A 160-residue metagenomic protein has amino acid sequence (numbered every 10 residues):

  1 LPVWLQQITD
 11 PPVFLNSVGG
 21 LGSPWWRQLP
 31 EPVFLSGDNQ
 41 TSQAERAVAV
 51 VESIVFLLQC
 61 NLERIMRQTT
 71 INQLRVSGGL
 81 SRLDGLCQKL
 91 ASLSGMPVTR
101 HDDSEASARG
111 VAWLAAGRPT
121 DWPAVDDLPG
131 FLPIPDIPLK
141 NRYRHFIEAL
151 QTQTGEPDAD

Functional and structural regions predicted by a protein language model:
L1-D160: Glycine/Thr-rich phosphate-binding loops that ligate phosphate moieties of nucleotide and other phosphorylated ligands
